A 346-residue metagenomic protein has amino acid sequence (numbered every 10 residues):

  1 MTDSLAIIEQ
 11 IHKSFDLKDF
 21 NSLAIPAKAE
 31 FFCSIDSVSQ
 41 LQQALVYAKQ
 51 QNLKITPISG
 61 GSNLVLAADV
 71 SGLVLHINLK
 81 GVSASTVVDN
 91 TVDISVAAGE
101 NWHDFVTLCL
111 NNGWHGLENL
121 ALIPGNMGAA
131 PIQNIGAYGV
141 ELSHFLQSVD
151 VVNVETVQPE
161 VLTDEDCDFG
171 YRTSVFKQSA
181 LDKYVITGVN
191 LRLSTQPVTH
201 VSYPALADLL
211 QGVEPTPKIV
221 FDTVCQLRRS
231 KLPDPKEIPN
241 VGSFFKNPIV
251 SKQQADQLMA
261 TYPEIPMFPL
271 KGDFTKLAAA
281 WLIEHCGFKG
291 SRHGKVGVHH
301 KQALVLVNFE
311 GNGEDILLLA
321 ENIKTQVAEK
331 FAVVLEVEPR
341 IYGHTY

Functional and structural regions predicted by a protein language model:
T2-T156: Anion-binding (especially nucleotide phosphate/pyrophosphate-binding) glycine-rich loop and adjoining beta-alpha core
K13, D19-I25, P159-E314, L318 (+2 more regions): Phosphate/pyrophosphate- and phosphate-bearing ligand-binding catalytic cores of soluble enzymes
S37, G61, G125, V157 (+4 more regions): Residue-level signal for inorganic ion chemistry
L41, W102, K276, A320-E321: Generic non-transmembrane alpha-helix signal with a bias for helix starts/N-cap capping motifs
A44-A48, L206, L319-I323: Short amphipathic alpha-helices in soluble, non-transmembrane regions that often serve as interface/regulatory elements
Q50-K54, K324-F331: A common structural junction motif
V106, A279, K324: Generic structural marker for isolated residues within well-ordered, non-membrane alpha-helices of soluble domains
